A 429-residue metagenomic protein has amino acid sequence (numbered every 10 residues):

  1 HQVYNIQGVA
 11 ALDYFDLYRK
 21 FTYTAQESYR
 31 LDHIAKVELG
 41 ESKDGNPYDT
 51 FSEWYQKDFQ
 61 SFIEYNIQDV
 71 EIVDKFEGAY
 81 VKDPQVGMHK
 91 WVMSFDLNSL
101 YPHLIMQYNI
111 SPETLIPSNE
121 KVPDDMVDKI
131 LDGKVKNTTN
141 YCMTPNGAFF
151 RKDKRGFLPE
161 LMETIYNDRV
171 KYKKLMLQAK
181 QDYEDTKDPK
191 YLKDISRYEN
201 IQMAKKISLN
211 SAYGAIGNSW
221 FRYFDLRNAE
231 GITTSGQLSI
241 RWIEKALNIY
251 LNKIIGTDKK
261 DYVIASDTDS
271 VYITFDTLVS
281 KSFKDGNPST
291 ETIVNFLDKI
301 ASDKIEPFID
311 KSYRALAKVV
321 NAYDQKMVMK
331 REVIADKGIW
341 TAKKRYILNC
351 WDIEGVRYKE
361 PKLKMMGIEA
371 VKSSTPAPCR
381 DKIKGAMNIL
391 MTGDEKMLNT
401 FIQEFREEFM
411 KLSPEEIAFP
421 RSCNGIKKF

Functional and structural regions predicted by a protein language model:
H1-F429: Conserved acidic
